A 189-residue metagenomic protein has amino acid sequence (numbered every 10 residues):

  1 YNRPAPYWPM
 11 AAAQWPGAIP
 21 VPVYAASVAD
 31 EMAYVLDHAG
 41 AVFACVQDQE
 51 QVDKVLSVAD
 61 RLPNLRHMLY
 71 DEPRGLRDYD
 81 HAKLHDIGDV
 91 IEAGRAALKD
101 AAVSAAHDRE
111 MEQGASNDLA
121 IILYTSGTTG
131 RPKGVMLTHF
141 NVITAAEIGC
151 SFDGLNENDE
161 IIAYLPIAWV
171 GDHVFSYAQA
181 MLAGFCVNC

Functional and structural regions predicted by a protein language model:
Y1-P4, L165-W169: AMP-binding (ANL) adenylation modules
Y1-V21, A25-A29, D37-F43, D159-E160 (+1 more regions): A short helix-loop-beta submotif of the ANL/AMP-binding
P9, T138, H173: Motif I (Walker A/P-loop) of helicase-class P-loop NTPases
A13, A44, L119, T125-T128 (+2 more regions): Conserved S/T- and glycine-rich ATP-binding loop of Class I adenylate-forming
W15-A93: Structural core segment of the AMP-binding/adenylate-forming
D89-Y124, R131, G154-E160: Conserved pre-ATP/AMP-binding loop-to-beta segment of ANL
S126-G134, T138-H139: Conserved phosphate-binding and hydrolysis motifs of nucleotide-dependent enzymes
I143-E160, I167-C189: Conserved AMP-binding/adenylation subdomain of ANL enzymes
